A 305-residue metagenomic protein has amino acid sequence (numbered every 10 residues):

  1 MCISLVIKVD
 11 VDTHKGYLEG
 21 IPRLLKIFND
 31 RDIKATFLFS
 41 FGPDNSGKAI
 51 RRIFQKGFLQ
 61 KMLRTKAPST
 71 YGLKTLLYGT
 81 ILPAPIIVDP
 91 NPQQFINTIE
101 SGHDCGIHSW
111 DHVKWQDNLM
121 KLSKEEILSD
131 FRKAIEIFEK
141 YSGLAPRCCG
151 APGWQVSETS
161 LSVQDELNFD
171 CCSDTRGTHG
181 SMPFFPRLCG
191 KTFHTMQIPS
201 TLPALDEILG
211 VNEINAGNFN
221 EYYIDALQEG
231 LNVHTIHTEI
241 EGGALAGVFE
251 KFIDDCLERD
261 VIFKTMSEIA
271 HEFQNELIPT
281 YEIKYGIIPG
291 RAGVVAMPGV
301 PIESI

Functional and structural regions predicted by a protein language model:
M1-C148, G153-M196, N215-H234, E241-I305: Catalytic alpha-helical scaffold of carbohydrate-active enzymes acting on polysaccharides/glycoconjugates
Q197-V211: Positively charged, amphipathic and often flexible ligand-engagement surfaces
P203, E239-E241: Short, glycine-/Ser/Thr-/acidic-enriched flexible segments
